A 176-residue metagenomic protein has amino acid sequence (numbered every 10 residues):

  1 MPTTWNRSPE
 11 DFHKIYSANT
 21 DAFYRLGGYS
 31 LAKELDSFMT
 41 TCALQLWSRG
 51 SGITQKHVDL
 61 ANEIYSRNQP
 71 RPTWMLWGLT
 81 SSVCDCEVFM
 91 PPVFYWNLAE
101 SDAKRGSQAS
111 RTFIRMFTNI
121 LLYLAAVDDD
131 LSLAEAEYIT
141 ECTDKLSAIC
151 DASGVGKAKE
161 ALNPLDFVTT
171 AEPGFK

Functional and structural regions predicted by a protein language model:
M1-K176: Small-residue-enriched hydrophobic alpha-helices in membranes
